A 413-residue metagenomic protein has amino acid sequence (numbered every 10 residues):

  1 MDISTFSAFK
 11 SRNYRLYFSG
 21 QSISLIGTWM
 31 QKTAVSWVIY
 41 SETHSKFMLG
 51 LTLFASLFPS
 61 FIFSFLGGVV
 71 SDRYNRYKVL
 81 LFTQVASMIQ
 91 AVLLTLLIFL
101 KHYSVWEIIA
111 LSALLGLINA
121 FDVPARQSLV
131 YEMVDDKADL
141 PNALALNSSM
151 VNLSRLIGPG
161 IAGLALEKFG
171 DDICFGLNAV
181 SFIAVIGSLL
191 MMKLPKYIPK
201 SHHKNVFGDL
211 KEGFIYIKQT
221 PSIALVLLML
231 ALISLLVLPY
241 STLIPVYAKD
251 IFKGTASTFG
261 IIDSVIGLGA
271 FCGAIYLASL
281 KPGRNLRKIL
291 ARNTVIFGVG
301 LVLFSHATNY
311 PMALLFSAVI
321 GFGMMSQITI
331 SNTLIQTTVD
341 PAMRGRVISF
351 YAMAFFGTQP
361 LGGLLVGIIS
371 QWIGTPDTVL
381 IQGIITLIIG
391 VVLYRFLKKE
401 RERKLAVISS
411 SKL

Functional and structural regions predicted by a protein language model:
D2-P59, I215-I266: Helix-loop boundary and gating motifs at the non-cytosolic
Y14, R76, Q127, D139-P141 (+3 more regions): Cytoplasm-facing, short amphipathic helices at loop-to-helix transitions on the intracellular side of 12-TM secondary
S36-T43, L94-L100, I157-L177, D250-I251 (+1 more regions): Transmembrane alpha-helix termini and helix-breaking/packing motifs in multi-pass membrane transporters
Y40, L93-L97, L115, L189 (+3 more regions): MFS-fold secondary transporters
I62-F65, R73, V79, T83 (+5 more regions): C-terminal transmembrane bundle of multi-pass solute transporters/carriers
L96-L111, S305-S317: Helix-loop junctions at membrane interfaces in 12-TM secondary transporters
S112-L153: Cytoplasmic helix-loop-helix junction between adjacent transmembrane helices in 12-TM secondary transporters
S128, E132, D171, F175-N205 (+1 more regions): Helix-loop junctions on the cytosolic side of multi-pass membrane transporters, especially the intracellular loop
